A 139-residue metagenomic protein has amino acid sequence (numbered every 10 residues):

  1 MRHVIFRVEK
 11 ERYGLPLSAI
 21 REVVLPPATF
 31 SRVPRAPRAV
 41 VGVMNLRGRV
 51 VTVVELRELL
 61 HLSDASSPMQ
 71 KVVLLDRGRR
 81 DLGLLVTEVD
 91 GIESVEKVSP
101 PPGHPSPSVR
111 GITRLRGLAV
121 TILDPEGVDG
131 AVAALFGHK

Functional and structural regions predicted by a protein language model:
M1-K139: An acidic, low-aromatic, low-complexity terminal/linker signal
